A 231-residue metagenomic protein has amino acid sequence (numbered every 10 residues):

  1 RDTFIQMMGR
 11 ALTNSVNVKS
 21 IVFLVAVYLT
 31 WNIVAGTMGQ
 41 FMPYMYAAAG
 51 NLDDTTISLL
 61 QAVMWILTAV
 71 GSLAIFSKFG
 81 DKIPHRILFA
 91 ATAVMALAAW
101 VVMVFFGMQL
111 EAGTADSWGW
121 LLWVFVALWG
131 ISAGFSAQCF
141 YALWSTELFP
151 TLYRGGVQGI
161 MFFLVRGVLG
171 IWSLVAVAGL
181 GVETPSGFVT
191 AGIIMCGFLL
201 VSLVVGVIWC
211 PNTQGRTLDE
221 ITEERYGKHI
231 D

Functional and structural regions predicted by a protein language model:
T13-A69, W172-S173: Extracytoplasmic gate region of multi-pass secondary transporters
Y46-A47, K78-G80, A176-P185: Interfacial helix-cap and linker-helix signal at transmembrane-aqueous boundaries of multi-pass secondary transporters
G71-P84: Helix-to-loop junctions at the C-terminal end of transmembrane segments in multipass secondary transporters
D81-A93: Cytoplasmic membrane-interface "Motif A"-like loop-to-helix N-cap segments of 12-TM Major Facilitator Superfamily
V94-T114: C-terminal ends and interior cores of transmembrane alpha-helices in multi-pass membrane transporters/permeases
S117-S136: Hydrophobic core of transmembrane alpha-helices in multi-pass small-molecule transporters, especially MFS/SLC-type
F135-F149: Intracellular juxtamembrane helix-capping segments at the cytosolic ends of symmetry-related transmembrane helices
L148-V182: A late C-terminal transmembrane helix in Major Facilitator Superfamily
